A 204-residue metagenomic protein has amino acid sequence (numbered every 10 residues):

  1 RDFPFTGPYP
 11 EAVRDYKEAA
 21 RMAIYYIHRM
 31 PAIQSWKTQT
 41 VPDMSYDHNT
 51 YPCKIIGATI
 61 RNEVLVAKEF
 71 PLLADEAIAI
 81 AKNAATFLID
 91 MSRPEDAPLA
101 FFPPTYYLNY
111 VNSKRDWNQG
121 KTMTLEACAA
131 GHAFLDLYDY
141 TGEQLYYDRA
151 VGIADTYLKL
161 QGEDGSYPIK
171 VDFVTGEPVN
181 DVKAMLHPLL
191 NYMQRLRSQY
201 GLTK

Functional and structural regions predicted by a protein language model:
R1-A58, E76-V111, G162-S166, K204: Low-complexity, Ser/Thr/Pro/Gly-enriched N-terminal "stalk/linker" regions
R1-V13, G57-D75, N118, C128-Q144 (+1 more regions): Well-ordered alpha-helical scaffold segments within catalytic/enzyme domains
P31, F70, L88, S92 (+4 more regions): Alpha-helical junction/boundary sensor with strong preference for TPR arrays
Y46-D47, N118, E177-P178: Short, recurring structural edge motifs at helix starts
Y51, N118, T122-L125, G142 (+1 more regions): Structural signature of alpha-solenoid helical repeat scaffolds
L108-W117, V171-G176: Acidic/His metal-coordination segments adjacent to aromatic residues that form catalytic metal sites in metalloenzymes
E143, A150-Y167, V171-K204: Solenoidal tandem-repeat scaffolds enriched in leucines and small polar residues
